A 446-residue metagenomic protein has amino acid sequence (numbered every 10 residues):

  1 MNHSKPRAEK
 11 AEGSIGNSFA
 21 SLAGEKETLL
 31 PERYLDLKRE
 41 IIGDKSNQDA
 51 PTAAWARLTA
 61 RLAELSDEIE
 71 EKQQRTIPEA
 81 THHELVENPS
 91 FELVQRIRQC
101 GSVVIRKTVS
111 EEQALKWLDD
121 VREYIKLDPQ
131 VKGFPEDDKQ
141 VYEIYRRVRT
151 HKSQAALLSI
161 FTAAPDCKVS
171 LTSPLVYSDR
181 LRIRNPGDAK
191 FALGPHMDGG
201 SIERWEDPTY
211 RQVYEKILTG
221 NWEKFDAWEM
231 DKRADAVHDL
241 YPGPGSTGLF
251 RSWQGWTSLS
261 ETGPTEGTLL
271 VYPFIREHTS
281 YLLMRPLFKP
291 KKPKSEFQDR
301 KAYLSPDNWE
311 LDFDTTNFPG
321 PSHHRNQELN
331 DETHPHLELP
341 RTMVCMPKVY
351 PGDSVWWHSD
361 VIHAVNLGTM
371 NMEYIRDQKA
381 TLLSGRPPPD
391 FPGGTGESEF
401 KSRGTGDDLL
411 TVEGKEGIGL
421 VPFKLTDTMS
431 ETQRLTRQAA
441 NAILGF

Functional and structural regions predicted by a protein language model:
M1-R98, G419-F446: Fe(II)/2-oxoglutarate
N2-N17, K289-I362, T369-F446: Conserved double-stranded beta-helix
S4-A11, E92, I97-C100, V109-D331 (+3 more regions): Non-heme Fe(II) oxygenase catalytic core, chiefly the N-lobe of the double-stranded beta-helix
R39-S46, A63, D67-E71, K126 (+5 more regions): Generic surface-pattern signal
Q73, P78-E84, S110-E112, M370-R376 (+2 more regions): General structural signal for secondary-structure boundaries
T76-A80, E84-L85, D235-G245, H336-L337: Conserved AWS/pre-SET-to-SET junction and N-terminal core of the SET lysine methyltransferase domain, specifically
V103: Short acidic/polar active-site loop segments enriched in Thr and Asp
